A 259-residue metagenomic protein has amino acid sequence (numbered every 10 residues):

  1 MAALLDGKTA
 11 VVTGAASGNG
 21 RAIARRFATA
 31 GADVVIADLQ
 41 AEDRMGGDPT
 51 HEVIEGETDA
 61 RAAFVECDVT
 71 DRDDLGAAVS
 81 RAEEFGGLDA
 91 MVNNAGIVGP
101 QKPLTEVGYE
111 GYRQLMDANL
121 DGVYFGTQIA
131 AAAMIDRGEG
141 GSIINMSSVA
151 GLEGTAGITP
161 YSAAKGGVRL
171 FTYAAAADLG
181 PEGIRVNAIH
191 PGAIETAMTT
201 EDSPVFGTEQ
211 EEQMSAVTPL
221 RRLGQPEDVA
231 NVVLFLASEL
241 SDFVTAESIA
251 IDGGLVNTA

Functional and structural regions predicted by a protein language model:
A2-G86, G99-P100, E110-G111, E201: Short-chain dehydrogenase/reductase
G87, G180, R185, V244-A246: Short, small/polar-rich loop/turn modules that mediate ligand/substrate recognition or access, typified
V98-Q101, E153, A216-L220, L234 (+1 more regions): Short C-terminal tail/terminal secondary-structure segment of NAD(P)H-dependent dehydrogenase/reductase domains
K102-L104, G111-M116, M214: Substrate-binding pocket helix/loop in short-chain dehydrogenase/reductase
T127, A164, T172: Active-site helix of classical SDR
A132, D136, A177-P181, D242: Alpha-helical segment proximal to the catalytic Tyr-Lys
S148: Residue(s) in the substrate-gating loop at a strand-loop-helix junction that position the organic substrate next
